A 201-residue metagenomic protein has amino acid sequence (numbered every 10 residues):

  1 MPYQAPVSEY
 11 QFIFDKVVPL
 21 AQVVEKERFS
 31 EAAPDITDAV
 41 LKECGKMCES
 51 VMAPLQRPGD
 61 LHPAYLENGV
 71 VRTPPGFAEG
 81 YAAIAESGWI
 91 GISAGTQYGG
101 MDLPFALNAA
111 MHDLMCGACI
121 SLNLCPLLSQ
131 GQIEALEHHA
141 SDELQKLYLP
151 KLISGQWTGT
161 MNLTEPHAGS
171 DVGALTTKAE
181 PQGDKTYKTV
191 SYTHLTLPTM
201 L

Functional and structural regions predicted by a protein language model:
M1-N123, L147: Amphipathic, small/basic residue-rich leader segments at the start of a protein or domain
V70-A82, S93, N162-P181, L195: Flexible, glycine/threonine-enriched loop-and-boundary segments that flank and lead into catalytic domains of large
G91-T96, A118-E134, G155-E165: Core alpha/beta catalytic barrel or barrel-like domain that forms the active/cofactor pocket in diverse metabolic
Y98-D102, G131-A135, E143-L144, H167-D171 (+1 more regions): Flexible loop/turn segments at secondary-structure boundaries
L128-S129, A140-K185: Internal maturation/activation junctions in enzymes
K185-T189, L201: Short, intrinsically disordered, charge-balanced linker/junction segments flanking boundaries in proteins
T193-T199: Conserved small/polar residues in nucleotide/adenosyl-binding loops
